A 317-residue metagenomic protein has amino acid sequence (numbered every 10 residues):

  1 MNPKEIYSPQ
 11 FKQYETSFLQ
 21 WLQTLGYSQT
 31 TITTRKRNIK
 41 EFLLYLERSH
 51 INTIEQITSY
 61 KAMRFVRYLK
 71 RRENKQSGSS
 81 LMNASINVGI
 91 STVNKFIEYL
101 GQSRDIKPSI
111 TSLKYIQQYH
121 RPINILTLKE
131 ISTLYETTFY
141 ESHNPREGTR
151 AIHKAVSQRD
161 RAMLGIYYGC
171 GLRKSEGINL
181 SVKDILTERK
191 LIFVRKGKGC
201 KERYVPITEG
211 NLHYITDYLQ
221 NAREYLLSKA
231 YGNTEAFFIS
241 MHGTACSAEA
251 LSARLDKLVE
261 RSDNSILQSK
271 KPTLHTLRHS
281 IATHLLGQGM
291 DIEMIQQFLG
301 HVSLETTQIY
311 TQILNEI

Functional and structural regions predicted by a protein language model:
M1-I317: Conserved catalytic core of the tyrosine transesterase superfamily
